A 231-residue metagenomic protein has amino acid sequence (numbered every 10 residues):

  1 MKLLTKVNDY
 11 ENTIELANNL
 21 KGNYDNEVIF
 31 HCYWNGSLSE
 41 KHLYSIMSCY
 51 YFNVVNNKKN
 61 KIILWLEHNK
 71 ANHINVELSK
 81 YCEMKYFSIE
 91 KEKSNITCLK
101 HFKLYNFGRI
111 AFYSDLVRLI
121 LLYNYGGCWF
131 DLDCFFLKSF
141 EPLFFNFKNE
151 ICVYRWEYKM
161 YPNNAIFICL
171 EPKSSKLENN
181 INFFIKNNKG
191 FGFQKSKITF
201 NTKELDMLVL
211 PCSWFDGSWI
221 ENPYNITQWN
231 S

Functional and structural regions predicted by a protein language model:
M1-S114, L132-S231: Glycosyltransferase-associated regions of secretory-pathway enzymes, highlighting luminal stem/catalytic domains
D115-G127: Small-residue hinge/turn detector
